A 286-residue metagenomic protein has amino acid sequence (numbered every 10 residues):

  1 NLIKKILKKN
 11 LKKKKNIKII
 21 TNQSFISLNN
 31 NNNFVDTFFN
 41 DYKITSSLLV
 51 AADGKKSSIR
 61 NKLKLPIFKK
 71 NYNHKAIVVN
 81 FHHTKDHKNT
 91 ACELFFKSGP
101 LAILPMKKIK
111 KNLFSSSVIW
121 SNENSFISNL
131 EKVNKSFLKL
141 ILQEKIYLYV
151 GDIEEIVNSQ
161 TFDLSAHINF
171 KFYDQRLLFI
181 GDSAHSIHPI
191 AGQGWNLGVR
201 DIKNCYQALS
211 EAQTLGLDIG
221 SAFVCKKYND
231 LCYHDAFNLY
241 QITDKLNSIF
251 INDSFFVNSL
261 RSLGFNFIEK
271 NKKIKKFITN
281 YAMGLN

Functional and structural regions predicted by a protein language model:
N1-K62, K70-K75: Conserved N-terminal helical subregion
N1-K9, I127-N134, L164, D253: Short beta-strand to alpha-helix junction loop
I3-K4, K8, H74, K139 (+6 more regions): A general structural signal for well-ordered alpha-helical segments in protein cores
T21-N22, S121-N122, S183: A secondary-structure boundary/capping signal
K43, N71, N112, K171-F172: Short, flexible hinge/linker loops that cap or flank conserved catalytic cores
L49-G151, S159: Conserved FAD-binding catalytic core of PHBH/FMO-like flavoproteins
F126-L215, I219-F223: FAD/FMN-dependent oxidoreductases across multiple families
L148, Q207-N286: C-terminal helical "tail/cap" subdomain of flavin- and related membrane-associated enzymes
